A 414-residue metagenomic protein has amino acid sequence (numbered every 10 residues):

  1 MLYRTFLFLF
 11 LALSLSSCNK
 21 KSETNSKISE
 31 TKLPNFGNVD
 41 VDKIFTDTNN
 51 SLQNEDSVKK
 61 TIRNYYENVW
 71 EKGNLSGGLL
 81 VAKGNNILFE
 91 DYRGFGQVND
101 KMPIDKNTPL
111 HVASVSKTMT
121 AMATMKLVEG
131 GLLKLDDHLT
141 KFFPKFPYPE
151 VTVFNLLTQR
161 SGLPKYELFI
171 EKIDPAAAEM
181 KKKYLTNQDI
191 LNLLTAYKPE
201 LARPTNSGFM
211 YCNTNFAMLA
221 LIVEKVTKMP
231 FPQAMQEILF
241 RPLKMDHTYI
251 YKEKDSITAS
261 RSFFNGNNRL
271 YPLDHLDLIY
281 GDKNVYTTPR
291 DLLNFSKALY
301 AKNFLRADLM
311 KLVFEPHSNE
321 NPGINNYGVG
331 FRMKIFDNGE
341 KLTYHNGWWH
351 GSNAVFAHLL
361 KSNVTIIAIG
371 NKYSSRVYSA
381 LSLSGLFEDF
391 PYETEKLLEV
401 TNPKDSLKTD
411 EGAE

Functional and structural regions predicted by a protein language model:
M1-S29: Bacterial Sec-dependent N-terminal signal peptides
C18-Y92, E224-T227, Q233-Q236, L273-E414: Catalytic loop of the DD-peptidase/beta-lactamase superfamily, centered on the K-T-G motif and neighboring
D47, S51, Q97, D136-K145 (+2 more regions): Short linear capping/connector segments at secondary-structure termini
W70-G78, N99-N155, L201-C212, Y280-G281 (+1 more regions): Short active-site loop at a secondary-structure junction that contains or immediately precedes the catalytic residue(s)
K83, I87, L139, K145 (+1 more regions): Short, solvent-exposed turn/loop segments enriched in Gly/Ser/Thr/Pro and often Arg
G84-N86, G96-V98, S161-G162, D255 (+1 more regions): Solvent-exposed coil/turn segments that connect beta secondary-structure elements in extracytoplasmic/periplasmic
I87-Q97, L191-N192, G266: Short alpha-helical hairpin
V151-W348: Short, surface-exposed loop or secondary-structure junction motifs that flank catalytic or metal-binding residues
